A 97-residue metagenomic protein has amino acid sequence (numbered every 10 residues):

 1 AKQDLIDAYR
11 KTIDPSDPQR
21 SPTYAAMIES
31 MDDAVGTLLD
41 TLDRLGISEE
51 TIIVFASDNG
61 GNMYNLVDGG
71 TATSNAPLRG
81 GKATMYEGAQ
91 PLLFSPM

Functional and structural regions predicted by a protein language model:
A1-M97: Active-site-proximal cap/lid insertion segments
